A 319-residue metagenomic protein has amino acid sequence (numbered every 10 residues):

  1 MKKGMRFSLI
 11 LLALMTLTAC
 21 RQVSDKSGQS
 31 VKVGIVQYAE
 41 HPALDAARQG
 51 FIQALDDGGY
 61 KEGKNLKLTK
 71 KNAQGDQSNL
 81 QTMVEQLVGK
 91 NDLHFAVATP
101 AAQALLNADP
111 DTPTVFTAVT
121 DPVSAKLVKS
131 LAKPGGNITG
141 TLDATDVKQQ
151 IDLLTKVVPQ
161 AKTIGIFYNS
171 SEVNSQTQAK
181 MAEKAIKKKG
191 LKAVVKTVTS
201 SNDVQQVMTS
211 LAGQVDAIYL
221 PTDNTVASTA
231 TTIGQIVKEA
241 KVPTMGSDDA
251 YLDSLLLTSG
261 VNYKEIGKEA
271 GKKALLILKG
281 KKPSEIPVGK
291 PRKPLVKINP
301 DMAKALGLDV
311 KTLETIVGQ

Functional and structural regions predicted by a protein language model:
T16-A19: C-terminal motif of bacterial Sec signal peptides marking the signal peptidase cleavage site
R21-V23: Bacterial signal peptide processing site
S30-G58, T69-S78, S171, T225-S228 (+1 more regions): Extracytoplasmic "Venus flytrap"
F51, T139-I186, P287-M302: An alpha-beta-alpha
K67-V88, T197-L211: Structural motif
A73-K129, D223-K238, V242-G246: Beta-alpha junction/loop-to-helix N-cap segments that form part of ligand/metal-binding clefts
P122-A161, V261-K281: Hydrophobic alpha-helical segments within soluble ligand-binding/sensing domains
K279-Q319: Hinge/cleft segment of the Venus flytrap/periplasmic-binding protein
